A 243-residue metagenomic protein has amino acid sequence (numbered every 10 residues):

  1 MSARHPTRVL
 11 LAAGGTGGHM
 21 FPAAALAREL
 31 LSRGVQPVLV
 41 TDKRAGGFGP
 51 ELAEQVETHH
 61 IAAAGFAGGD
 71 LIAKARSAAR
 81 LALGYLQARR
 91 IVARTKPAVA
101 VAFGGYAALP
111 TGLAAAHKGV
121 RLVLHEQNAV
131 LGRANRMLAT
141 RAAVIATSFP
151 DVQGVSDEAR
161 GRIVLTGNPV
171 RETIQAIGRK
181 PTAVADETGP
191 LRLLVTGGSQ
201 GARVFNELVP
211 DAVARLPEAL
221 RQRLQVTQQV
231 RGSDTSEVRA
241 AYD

Functional and structural regions predicted by a protein language model:
M1-K43: N-terminal subdomain of nucleotide-sugar transferases
G14, D42, A63, Q127 (+4 more regions): Cofactor-binding loop segments of dinucleotide-utilizing enzymes, especially the Rossmann-like FAD- and NAD(P)+-binding
H19-A23, Y106-G112, A202-L208: Short glycine/serine/threonine-rich phosphate/pyrophosphate-binding segments that cradle anionic phosphate groups
A27, L31-S32, L39-V40, R44-H59 (+3 more regions): Donor-nucleotide binding loops and adjacent catalytic segments primarily of GT-B fold Leloir glycosyltransferases
Q36, R44, V56, A116-R179: Active-site-proximal region of nucleotide-activated glycan assembly enzymes, centered on histidine/acidic-rich loops
R44-F48, P97-K118: An aromatic- and histidine-rich active-site surface loop
A67-V99, L109: An amphipathic, basic-hydrophobic alpha-helix
